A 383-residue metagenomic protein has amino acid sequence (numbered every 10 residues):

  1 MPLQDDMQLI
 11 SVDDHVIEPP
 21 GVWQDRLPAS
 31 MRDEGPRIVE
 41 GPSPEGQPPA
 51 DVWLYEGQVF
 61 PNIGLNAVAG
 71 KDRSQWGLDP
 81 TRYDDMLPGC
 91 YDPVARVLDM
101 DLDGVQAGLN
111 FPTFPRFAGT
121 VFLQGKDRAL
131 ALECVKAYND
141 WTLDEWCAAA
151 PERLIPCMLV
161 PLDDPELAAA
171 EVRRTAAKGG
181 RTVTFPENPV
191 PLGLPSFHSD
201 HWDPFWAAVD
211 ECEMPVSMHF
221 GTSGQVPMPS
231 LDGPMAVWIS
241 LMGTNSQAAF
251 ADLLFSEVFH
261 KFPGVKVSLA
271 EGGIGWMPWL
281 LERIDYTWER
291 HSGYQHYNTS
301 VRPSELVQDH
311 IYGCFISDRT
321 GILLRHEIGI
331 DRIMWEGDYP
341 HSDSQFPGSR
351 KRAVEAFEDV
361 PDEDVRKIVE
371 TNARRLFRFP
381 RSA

Functional and structural regions predicted by a protein language model:
P2-Q8, E18-G70, Q75-D79, Y83-L102 (+9 more regions): Mid-to-C-terminal alpha-helical segments outside catalytic/metal-binding sites
E18, F111, P186: Conserved residues at the C-terminal ends of beta-strands
Q75-T81, R116-L130, E166: Surface-exposed, active-site-proximal loop segments in enzymatic domains
L109-Q124, A149-R153, A168: Substrate-binding cleft and catalytic face of glycoside hydrolase catalytic domains, especially the flexible beta-alpha
F111-R116, F220-Q225, Y339-H341: Short glycine-enriched loops at secondary-structure junctions
F117-V121, Q225-G233, S344-F346: Short acidic/His/Gly/Ser-rich catalytic and metal-binding motifs that mark active-site loops of diverse hydrolases
R128-E145: Active-site-proximal gating segment of KS-fold condensing enzymes and close homologs
L130-A131, W146-C147, E152-I155, V160 (+1 more regions): Catalytic pocket-lining loop regions of alpha/beta-barrel enzymes, especially the amidohydrolase/enolase/GH5 lineages
